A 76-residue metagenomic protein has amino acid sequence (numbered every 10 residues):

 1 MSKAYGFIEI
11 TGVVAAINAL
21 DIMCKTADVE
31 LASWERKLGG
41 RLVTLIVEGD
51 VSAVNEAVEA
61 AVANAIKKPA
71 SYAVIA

Functional and structural regions predicted by a protein language model:
M1-L42, I46-A76: Long, contiguous binding/interaction regions
